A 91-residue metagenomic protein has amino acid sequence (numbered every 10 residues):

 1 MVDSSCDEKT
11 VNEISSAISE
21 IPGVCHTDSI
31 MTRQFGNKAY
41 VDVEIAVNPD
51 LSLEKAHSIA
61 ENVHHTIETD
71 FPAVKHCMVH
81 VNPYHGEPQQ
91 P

Functional and structural regions predicted by a protein language model:
M1-P91: Alpha-helical transmembrane segments and adjacent TM-loop junctions that form the membrane-embedded core of multi-pass
